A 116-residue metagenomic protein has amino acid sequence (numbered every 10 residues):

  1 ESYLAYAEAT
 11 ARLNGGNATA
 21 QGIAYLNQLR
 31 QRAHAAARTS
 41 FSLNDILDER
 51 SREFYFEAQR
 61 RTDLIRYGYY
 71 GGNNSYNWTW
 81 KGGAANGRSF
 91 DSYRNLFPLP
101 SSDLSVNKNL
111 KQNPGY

Functional and structural regions predicted by a protein language model:
E1-L29, N44-E57: Extended, hydrophobic/aromatic-rich amphipathic alpha-helical segments that build helical scaffolds
T19, A36-A37: A generic helix-loop boundary/linker signal
R30, R38-Y116: Long, intrinsically disordered, low-complexity segments
